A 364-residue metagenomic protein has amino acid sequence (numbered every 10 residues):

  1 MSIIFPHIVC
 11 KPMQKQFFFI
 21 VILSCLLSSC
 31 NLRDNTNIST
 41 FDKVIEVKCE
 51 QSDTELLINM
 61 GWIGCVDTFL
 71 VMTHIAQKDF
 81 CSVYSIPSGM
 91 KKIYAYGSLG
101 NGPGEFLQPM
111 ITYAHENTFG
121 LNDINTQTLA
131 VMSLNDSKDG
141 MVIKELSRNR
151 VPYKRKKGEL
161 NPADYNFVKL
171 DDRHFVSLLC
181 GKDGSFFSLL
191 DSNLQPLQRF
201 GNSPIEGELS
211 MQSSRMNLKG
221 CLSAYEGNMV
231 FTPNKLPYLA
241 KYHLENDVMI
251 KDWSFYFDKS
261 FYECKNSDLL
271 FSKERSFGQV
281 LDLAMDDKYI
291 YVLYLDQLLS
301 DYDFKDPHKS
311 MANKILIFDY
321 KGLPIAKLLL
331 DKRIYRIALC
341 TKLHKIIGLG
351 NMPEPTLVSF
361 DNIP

Functional and structural regions predicted by a protein language model:
N35-I58, L323: A short helix->beta-strand "capping" segment at the edge of beta-propeller domains
F41-C49, K91-G100, G140-Y153, P196-I205 (+2 more regions): Beta-propeller fold detector
E50-F80, Y289-L298: Beta-strand-rich domains and repeat architectures in extracellular enzymes and scaffolds, especially beta-propellers
N59-C65, M110-A114, N161-D172, S214-E226 (+2 more regions): Structural signature of eukaryotic scaffold interfaces centered on beta-propeller domains
S85-I86, S185-S192, D306-G322, D361-N362: Beta-propeller blade signature
K91-G120, I124, N149-K156, L209-M211 (+1 more regions): Blade-loop segments of beta-propeller domains
T126, L134-D171: Asp-box/WD-like beta-propeller blade repeats and closely related beta-sheet repeat scaffolds
S177, L293-S310, T356-F360: Short, conserved, GDST-rich strand-edge loop motifs in beta-rich repeat architectures
